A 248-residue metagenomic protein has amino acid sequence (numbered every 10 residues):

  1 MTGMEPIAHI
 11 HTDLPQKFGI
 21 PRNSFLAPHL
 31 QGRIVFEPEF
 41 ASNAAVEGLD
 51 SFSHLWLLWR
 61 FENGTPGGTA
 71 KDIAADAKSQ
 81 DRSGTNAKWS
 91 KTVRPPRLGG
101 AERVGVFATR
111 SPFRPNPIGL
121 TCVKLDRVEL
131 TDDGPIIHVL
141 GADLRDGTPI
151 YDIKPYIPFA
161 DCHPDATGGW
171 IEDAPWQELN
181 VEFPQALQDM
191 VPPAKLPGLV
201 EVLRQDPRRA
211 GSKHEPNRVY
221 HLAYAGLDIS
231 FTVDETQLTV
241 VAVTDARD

Functional and structural regions predicted by a protein language model:
M1-C122, D126-D248: Glycine-rich, low-complexity intrinsically disordered segments
